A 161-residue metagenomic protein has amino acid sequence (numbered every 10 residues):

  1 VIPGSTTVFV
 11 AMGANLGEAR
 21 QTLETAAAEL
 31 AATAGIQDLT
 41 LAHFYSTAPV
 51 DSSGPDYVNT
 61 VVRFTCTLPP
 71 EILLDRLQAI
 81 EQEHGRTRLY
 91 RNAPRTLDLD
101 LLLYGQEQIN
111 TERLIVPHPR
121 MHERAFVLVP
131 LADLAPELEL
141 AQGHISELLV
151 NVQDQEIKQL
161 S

Functional and structural regions predicted by a protein language model:
I2-I36, L41-A48: N-terminal beta1-alpha1 ligand-phosphate binding loop
M12-A14, C66, A132: Short, structured patches in soluble enzyme cores that scaffold and shape functional sites
G35, P49-V58, L68-L74, A79-S161: Flexible, gly/pro- and Lys/Arg-enriched active-site loops
